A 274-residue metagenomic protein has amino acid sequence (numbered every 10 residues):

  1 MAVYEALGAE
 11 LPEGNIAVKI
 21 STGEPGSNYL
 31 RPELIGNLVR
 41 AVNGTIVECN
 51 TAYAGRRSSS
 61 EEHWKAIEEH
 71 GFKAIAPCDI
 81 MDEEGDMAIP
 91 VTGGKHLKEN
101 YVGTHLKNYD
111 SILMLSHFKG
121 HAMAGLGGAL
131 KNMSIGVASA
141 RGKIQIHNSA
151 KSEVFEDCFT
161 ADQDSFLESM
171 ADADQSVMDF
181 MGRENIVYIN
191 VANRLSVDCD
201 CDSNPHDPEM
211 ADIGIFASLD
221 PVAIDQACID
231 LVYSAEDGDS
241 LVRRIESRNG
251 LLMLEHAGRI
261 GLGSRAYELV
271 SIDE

Functional and structural regions predicted by a protein language model:
M1-N37, A41, T45-E274: Extended, low-polarity segments enriched in aliphatic/aromatic residues
